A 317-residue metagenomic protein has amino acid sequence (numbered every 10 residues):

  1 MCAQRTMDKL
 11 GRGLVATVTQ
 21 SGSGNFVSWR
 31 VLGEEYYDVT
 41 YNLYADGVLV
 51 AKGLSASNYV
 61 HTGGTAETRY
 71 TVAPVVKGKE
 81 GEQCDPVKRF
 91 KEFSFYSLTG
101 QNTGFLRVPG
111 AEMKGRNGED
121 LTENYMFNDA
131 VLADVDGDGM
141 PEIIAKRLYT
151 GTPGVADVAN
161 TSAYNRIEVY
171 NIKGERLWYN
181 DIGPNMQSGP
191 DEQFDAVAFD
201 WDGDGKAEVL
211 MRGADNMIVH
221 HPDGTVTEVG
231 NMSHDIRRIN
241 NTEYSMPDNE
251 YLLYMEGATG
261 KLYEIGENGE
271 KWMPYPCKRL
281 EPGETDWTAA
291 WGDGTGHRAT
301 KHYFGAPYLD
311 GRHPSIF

Functional and structural regions predicted by a protein language model:
A3-Q4: Boundary of Sec targeting at the N-terminus
M7-K9, G24, V31-E34, V48 (+2 more regions): Beta-propeller-forming repeat regions
G11-A16: Surface-exposed, proline-enriched loop/turn segments that connect beta strands in immunoglobulin-like
T17-S23: Short, solvent-exposed loop/linker segments at the N-terminal edge of repeated beta-sheet extracellular domains
V27, T40-L43, I167: Short beta-strand elements bearing conserved aromatic residues within extracellular beta-rich modules
N42-V50: Non-cytosolic beta-sandwich-type ligand-binding/adhesion modules
